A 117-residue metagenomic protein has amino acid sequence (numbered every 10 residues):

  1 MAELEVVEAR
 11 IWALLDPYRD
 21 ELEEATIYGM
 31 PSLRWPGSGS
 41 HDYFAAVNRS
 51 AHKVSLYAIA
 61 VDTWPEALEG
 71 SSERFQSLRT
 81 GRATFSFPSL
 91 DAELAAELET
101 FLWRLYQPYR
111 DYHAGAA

Functional and structural regions predicted by a protein language model:
M1-A117: Charge-dense, helix-prone N-terminal extensions
